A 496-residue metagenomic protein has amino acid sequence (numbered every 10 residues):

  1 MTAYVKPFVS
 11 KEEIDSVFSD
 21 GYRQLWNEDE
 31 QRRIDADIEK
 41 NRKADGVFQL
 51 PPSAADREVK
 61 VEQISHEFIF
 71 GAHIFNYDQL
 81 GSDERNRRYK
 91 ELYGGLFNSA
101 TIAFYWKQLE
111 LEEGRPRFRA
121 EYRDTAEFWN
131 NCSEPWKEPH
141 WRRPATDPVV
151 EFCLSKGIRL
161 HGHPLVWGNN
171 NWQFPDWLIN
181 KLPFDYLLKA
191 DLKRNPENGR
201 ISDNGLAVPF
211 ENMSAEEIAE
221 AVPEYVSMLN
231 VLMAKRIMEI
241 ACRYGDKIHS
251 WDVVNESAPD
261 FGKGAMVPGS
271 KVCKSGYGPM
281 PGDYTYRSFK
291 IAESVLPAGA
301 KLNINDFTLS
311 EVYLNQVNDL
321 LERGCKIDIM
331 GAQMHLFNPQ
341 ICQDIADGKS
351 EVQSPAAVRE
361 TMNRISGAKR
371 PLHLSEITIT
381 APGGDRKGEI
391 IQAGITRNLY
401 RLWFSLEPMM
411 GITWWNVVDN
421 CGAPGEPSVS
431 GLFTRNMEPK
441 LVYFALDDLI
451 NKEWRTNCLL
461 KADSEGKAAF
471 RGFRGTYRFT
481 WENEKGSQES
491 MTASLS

Functional and structural regions predicted by a protein language model:
T2-Q79, S99, L111-E112, F118-R119 (+5 more regions): Beta-strand-rich domain onsets/edges
Y4-L25, L178-N212, R243, S257-P281 (+6 more regions): Aromatic-rich peripheral "rim/lid" segments of glycoside hydrolase catalytic domains that contact and position glycan
F48, A100, C153, I240 (+5 more regions): Conserved, mostly hydrophobic/aromatic
H73-Y77, A103-Y105, L165-W167, V253-E256 (+4 more regions): Active-site beta-loop-alpha junctions enriched in small/polar residues
L80-D83, R115-E121, P135, Q340-Q353 (+2 more regions): Short, flexible/disordered intra-domain loops and linkers
S82-L96, A469-R478: Short Pro-Gly-centered beta-turn/loop motif in secreted/extracellular proteins
G94-F97, A103-A215, E220, L232 (+3 more regions): Aromatic-lined substrate-binding rim segments of carbohydrate-active enzymes
H140-R159, M266-G384, Y400-M409, F433 (+1 more regions): Glycoside hydrolase catalytic-domain groove-lining segments
